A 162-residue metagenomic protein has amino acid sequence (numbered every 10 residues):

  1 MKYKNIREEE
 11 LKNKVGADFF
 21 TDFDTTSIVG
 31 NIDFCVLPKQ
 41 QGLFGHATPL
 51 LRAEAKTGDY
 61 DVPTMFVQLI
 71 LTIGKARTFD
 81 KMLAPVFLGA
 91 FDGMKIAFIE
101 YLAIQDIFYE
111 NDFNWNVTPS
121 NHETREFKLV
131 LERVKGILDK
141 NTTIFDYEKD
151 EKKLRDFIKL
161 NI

Functional and structural regions predicted by a protein language model:
M1-G30: Acidic-basic catalytic patches of nuclease active cores, encompassing PD-(D/E)XK and other metal-cofactor nuclease
V15, F34-V36, T48-T57, T72 (+1 more regions): Conserved catalytic cores of phosphodiester-cleaving nucleases, focusing on short active-site segments
I28-G42, I144, E148-K149: An acidic intrinsically disordered interaction segment
N31, T48, V86: Conserved catalytic motifs of the protein kinase core domain
Q40-T48, D80-L83: Short, solvent-exposed loop/turn segments that connect beta-strands within catalytic domains and beta-strand-rich
D61-Y109: Nucleic-acid nuclease catalytic cores
L88-D92, N114-N121: Conserved beta-strand -> loop -> alpha-helix junction used to position metal-binding or nucleic-acid-contacting
T118-I162: Non-catalytic nucleic-acid substrate-recognition regions in nucleic-acid-modifying enzymes
